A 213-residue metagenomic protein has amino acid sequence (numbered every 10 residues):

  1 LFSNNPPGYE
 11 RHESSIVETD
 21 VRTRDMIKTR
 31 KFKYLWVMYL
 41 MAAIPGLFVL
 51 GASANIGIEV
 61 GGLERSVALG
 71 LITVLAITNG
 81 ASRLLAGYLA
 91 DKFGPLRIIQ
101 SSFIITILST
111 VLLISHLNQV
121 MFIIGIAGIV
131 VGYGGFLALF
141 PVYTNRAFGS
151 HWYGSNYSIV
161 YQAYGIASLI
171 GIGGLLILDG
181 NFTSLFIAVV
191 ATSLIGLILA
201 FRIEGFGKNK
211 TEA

Functional and structural regions predicted by a protein language model:
L1-S14, G196-E204: C-terminal membrane-cytosol helix-exit motif in multi-pass small-molecule transporters
R11-F32: Juxtamembrane intracellular "pre-TM" segments in multi-pass secondary transporters
R24, R30-A86: Extracytoplasmic gate region of multi-pass secondary transporters
L40, T73-I77, I104, S158-I166: Transmembrane alpha-helical cores of Major Facilitator Superfamily
G57-I58, L89-A90, G174-N181: Interfacial helix-cap and linker-helix signal at transmembrane-aqueous boundaries of multi-pass secondary transporters
V67-L69, T73-N79, R83-Y143: C-terminal transmembrane helical hairpin of 12-TM major facilitator-type secondary transporters
Y133, A147-G180: A late C-terminal transmembrane helix in Major Facilitator Superfamily
I177-T192: A membrane-interface helix-boundary motif in multi-pass transporters
